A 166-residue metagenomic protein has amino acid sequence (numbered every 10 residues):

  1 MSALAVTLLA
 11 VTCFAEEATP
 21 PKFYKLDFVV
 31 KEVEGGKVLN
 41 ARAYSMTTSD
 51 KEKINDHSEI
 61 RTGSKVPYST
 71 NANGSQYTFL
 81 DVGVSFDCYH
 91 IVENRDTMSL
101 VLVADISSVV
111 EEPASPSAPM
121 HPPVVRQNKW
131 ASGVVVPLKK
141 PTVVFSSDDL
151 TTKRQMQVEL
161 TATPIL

Functional and structural regions predicted by a protein language model:
M1-S2, L166: N-terminal hydrophobic targeting signals that begin at the initiator methionine
S2-V11: Bacterial N-terminal signal peptides
F14-L166: Outer membrane pore-forming secretion/assembly proteins and partners of Gram-negative envelopes
